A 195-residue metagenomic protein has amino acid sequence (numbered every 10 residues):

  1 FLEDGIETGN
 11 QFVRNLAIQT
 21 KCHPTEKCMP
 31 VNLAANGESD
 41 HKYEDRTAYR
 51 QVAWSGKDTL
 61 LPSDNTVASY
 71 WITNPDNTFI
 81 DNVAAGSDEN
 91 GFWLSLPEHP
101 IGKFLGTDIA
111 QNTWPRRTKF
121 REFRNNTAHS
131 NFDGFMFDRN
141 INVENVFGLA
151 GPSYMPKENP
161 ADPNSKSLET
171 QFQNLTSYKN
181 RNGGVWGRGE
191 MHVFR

Functional and structural regions predicted by a protein language model:
F1-L2: Alpha-solenoid helical-repeat scaffolds
G9-I72, E89-T118, F132-S167: Acidic/polar low-complexity surface segments
N10, N15, T20, N77 (+5 more regions): Consensus "Asn ladder" position of solenoid repeat domains
Q11-V13, T78-I80, G102, E122-F123 (+3 more regions): All-beta strand scaffolds that present successive hydrophobic residues in beta-strands
M136-F137, V185-R188: Carbohydrate-binding surfaces of carbohydrate-active enzymes
